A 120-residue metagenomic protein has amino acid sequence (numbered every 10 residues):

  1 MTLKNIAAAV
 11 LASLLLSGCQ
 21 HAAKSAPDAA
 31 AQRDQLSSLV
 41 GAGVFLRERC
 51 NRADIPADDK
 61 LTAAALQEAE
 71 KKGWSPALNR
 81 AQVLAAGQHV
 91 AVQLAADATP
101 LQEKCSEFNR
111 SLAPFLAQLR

Functional and structural regions predicted by a protein language model:
M1-A8: Bacterial N-terminal signal peptides that target proteins for export
K4, D34-S38, G87-A95: Short, intrinsically disordered, charge-biased short linear motifs at domain edges
L15-G18: C-terminal motif of bacterial Sec signal peptides marking the signal peptidase cleavage site
Q20-A23: Bacterial signal peptide processing site
P27-W74: Short N-proximal segments of mature Sec-exported proteins
D54-R120: Compact alpha-helical subdomains of small soluble proteins
